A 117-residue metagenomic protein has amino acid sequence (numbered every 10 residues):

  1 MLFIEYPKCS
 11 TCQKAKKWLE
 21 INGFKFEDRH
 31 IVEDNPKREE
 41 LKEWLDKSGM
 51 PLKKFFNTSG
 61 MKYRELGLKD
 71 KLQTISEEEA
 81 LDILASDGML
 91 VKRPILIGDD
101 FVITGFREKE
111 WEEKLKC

Functional and structural regions predicted by a protein language model:
M1-N22, F26-R29: Local sequence-structure signature of Cys/Sec-based thiol-disulfide redox active-site neighborhoods
E33-C117: Thiol/selenol-based redox catalytic cores and closely related redox-interacting motifs
